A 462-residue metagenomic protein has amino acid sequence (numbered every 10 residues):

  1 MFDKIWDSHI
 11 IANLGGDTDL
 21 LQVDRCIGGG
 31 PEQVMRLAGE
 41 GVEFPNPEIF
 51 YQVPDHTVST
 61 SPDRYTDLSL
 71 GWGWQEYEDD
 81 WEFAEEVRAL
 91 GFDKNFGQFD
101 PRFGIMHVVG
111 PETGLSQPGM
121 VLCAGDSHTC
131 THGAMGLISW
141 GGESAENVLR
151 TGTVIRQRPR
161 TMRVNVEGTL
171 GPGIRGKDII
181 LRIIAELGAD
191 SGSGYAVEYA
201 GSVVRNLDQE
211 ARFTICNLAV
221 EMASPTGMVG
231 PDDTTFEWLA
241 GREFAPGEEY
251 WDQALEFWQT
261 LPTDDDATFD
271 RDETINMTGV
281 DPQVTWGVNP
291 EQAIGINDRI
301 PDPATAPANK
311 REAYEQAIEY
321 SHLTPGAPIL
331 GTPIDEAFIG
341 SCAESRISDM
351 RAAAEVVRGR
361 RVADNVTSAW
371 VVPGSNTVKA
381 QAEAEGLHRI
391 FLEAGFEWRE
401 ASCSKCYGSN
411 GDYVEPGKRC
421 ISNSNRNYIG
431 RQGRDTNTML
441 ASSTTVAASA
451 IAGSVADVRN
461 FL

Functional and structural regions predicted by a protein language model:
M1-L462: Fe-S-dependent hydro-lyases/dehydratases of central metabolism
